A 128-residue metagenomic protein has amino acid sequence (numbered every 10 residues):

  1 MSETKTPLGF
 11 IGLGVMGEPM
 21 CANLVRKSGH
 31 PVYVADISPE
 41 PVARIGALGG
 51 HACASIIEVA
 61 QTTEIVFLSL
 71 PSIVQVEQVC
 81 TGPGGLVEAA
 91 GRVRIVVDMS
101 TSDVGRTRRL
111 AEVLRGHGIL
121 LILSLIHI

Functional and structural regions predicted by a protein language model:
M1-Q61, I65-L68, R94: NAD(P)+-binding Rossmann beta1-loop-alpha1 motif at the extreme N-terminus of oxidoreductases
A54, L123-S124: A short linear hydrophobic-aromatic micro-motif
I56-L68, I73-L120: Rossmann-fold NAD(P) dinucleotide-binding segment
I126-I128: Conserved small/polar residues in nucleotide/adenosyl-binding loops
